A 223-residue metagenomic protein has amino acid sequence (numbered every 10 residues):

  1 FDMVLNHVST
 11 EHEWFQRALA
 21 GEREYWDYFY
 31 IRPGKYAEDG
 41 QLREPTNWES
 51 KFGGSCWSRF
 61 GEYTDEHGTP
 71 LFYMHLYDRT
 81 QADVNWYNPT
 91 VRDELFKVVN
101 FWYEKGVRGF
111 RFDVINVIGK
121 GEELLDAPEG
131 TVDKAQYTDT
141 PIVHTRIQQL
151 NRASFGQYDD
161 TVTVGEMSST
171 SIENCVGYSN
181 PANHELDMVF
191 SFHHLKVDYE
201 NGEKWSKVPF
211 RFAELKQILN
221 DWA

Functional and structural regions predicted by a protein language model:
F1-N100, E104, V117-S171: Acidic/aromatic-lined carbohydrate-recognition and catalytic surfaces of CAZymes acting on diverse glycans
K35, Y137-A223: Glycan-recognition surfaces
